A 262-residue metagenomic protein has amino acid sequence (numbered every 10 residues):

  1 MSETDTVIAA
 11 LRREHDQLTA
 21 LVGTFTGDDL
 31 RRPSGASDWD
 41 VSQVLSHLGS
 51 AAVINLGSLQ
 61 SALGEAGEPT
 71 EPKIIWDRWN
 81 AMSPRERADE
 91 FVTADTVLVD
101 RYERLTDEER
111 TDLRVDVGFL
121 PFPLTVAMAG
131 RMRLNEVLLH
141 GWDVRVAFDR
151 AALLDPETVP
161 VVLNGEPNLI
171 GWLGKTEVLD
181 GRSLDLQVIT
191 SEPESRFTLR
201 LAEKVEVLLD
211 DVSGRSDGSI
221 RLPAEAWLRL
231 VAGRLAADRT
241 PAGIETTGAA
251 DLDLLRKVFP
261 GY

Functional and structural regions predicted by a protein language model:
M1-S46, L56: An N-terminal domain-cap segment
M1-T6, V53-R104, E108-L113: Short, helix-capping/interhelical loops that line the mouth of catalytic, cofactor-, or ligand-binding pockets
I8-L11, V41, A88-F91, G130-R133: Hydrophobic packing residues in well-ordered alpha-helices of helical domains and bundles
H15, T19, G23, A52-L56 (+4 more regions): Structural signal for well-ordered, non-membrane alpha-helices
D29-T70, D116-T176, W227: Short, contiguous alpha-helical
P160-L201: A glycine-rich beta-turn/hairpin centered on an aromatic-Pro dipeptide
I189-S219, P223: Acidic/His-leaning functional-site neighborhoods
V212-Y262: C-terminal interaction segments
